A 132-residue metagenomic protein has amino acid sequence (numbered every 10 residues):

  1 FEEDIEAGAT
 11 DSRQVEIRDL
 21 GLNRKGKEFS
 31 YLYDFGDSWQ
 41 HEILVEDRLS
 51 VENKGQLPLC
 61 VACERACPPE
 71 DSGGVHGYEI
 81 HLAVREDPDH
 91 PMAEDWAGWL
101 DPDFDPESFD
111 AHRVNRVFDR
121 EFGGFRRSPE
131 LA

Functional and structural regions predicted by a protein language model:
F1-A132: Short linear regulatory motifs enriched in tryptophan with gly/pro/ser
